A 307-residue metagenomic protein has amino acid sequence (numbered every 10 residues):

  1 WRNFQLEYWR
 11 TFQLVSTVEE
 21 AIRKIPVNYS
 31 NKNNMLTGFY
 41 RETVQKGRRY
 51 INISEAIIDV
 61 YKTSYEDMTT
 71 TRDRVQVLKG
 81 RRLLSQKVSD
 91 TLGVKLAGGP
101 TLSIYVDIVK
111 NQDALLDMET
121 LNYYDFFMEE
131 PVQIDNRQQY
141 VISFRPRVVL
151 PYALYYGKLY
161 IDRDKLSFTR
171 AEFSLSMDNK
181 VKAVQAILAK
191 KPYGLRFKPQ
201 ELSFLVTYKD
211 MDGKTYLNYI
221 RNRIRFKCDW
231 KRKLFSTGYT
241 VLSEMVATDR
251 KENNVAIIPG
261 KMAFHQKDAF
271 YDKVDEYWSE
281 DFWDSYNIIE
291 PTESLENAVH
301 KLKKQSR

Functional and structural regions predicted by a protein language model:
W1-Y124, D135-R137, I187-L188, P192-R307: Surface-exposed, low-complexity/disordered segments and acidic/polar micro-motifs at processing/linker regions
Q112-R163, S167-S174, K209-D210, T215: Extended beta-strand-rich segments in extracellular/periplasmic secretory proteins, especially within noncatalytic
L175-M177, I224: A short acidic/small-residue loop/turn micro-motif
